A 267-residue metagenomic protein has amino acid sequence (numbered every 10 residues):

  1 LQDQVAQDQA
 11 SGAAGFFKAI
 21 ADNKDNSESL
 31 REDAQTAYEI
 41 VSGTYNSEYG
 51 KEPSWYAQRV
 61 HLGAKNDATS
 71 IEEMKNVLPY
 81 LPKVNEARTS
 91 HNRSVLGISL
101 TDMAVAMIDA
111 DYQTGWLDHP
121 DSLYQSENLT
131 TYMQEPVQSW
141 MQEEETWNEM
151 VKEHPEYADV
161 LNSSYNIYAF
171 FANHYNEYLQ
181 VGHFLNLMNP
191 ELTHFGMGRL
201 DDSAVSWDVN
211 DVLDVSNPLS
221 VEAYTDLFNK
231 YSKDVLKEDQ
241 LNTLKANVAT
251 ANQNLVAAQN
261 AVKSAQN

Functional and structural regions predicted by a protein language model:
L1-A10, K230-N267: Long, non-membrane, amphipathic alpha-helices that form coiled-coils
D3-S126, E135, F184, N189-D202: Short, well-ordered surface patches within globular domains
Q4-Q7, A13-A14, D121-S216: A well-ordered secondary-structure block
V5, I20, V41, V60 (+15 more regions): Extended aliphatic helical segments
G12-A13, A34, V41, N76 (+4 more regions): A general marker of short, structured functional hotspots
N23-K24, Y45, W147, H154 (+2 more regions): Residue-level detector of solvent-exposed, low-hydrophobicity positions
Q35, E39, T44, L213-A246: Long, amphipathic alpha-helical segments that form or neighbor coiled-coils/leucine zippers used for dimerization
Y38, Y45, Y49, Y56 (+10 more regions): Sequence-level detector for tyrosine residue identity
